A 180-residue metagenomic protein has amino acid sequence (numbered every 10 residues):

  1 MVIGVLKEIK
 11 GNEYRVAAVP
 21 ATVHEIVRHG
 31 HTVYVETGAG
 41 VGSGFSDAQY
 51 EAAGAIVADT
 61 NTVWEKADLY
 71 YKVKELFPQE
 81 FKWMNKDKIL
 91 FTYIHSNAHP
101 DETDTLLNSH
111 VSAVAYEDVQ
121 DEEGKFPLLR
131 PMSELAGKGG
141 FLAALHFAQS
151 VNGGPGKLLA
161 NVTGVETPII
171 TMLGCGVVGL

Functional and structural regions predicted by a protein language model:
V2, E8, L76-P168: Glycine/serine-rich phosphate-binding loop and adjoining beta1-alpha1 elements at the start of nucleotide-handling
L6-G42, V151-L180: Glycine-rich phosphate/diphosphate-binding loop of Rossmann-like nucleotide-binding domains
H31, A55, V111: Short phosphate-binding/catalytic loops that engage adenosine nucleotides
Y34-I56: N-terminal beta-loop-helix "entrance" segment that forms/cooperates in small-molecule cofactor or anionic ligand
G54-K66: Short acidic low-complexity segments
E65-E75: Short, well-ordered secondary-structure micro-motifs within conserved domains or adaptor modules
